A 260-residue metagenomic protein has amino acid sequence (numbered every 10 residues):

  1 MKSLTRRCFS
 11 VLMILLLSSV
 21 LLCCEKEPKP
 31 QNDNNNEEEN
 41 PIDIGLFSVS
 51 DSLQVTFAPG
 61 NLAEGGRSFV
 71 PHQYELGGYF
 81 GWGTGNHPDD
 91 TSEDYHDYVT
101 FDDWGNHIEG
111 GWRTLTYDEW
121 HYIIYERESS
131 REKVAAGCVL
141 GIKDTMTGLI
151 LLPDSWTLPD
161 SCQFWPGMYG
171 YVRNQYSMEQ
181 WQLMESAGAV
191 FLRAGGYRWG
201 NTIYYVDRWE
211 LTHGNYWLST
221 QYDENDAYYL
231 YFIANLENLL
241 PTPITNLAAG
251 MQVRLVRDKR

Functional and structural regions predicted by a protein language model:
M1-L12: Bacterial N-terminal signal peptides that target proteins for export
S10-V11, P30, D258: General helical structural elements
M13-I14, I150: Enrichment for repetitive, rod-forming helical segments
V20-C23: C-terminal motif of bacterial Sec signal peptides marking the signal peptidase cleavage site
E25-E27: Bacterial signal peptide processing site
P30-N36: Ser/Thr-rich, Pro/Gly/Ala-heavy low-complexity intrinsically disordered linkers and tails of secreted extracellular
N36-R260: Conserved positions within compact, well-structured domain cores
